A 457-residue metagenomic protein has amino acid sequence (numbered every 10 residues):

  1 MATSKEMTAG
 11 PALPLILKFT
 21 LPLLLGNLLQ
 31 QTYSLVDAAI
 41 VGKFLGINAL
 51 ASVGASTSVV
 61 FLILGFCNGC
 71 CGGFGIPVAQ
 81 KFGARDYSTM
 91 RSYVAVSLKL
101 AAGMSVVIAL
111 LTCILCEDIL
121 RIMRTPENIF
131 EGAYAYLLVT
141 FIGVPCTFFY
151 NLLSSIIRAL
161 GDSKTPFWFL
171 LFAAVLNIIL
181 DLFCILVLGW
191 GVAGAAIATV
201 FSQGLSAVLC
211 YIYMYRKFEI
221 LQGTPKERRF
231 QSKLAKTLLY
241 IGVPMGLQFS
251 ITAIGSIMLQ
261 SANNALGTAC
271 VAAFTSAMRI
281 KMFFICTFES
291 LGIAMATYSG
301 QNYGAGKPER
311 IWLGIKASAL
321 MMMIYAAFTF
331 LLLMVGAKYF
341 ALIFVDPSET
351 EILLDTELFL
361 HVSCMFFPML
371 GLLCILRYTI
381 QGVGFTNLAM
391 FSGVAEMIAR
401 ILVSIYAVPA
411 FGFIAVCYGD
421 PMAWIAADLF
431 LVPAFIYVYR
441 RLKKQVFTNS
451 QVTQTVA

Functional and structural regions predicted by a protein language model:
M1-T20, V78-G143, V187-V243, S299-F366 (+1 more regions): Short alpha-helical transmembrane segments in multi-pass integral membrane proteins
P14-G75, A79, V243-N263: Signature of the first transmembrane helix
K18-S34, V139, Y150, A173 (+4 more regions): Transmembrane helical elements of multi-pass membrane transporters/channels
T32-A51, L120-E127, F183-W190, S250-R279 (+5 more regions): Helix-terminus/linker motif at the lipid-water interface of multi-pass membrane proteins
V41-F61, E127-G132, V192-A193, L234-I241 (+5 more regions): Interfacial/gating helices of multi-pass transporter permease domains
L50-L110, T147-P166, A273-A337, L370-S392: Small-residue-rich hydrophobic transmembrane alpha-helices
L62-G65, A109, N177-D181, A207-Y211 (+4 more regions): Hydrophobic transmembrane alpha-helices of multi-pass small-molecule transporters
C71, V139-R158, P166-A174, A195-C210 (+4 more regions): Short runs within selected transmembrane alpha-helices of multi-pass transporters and secretion channels
